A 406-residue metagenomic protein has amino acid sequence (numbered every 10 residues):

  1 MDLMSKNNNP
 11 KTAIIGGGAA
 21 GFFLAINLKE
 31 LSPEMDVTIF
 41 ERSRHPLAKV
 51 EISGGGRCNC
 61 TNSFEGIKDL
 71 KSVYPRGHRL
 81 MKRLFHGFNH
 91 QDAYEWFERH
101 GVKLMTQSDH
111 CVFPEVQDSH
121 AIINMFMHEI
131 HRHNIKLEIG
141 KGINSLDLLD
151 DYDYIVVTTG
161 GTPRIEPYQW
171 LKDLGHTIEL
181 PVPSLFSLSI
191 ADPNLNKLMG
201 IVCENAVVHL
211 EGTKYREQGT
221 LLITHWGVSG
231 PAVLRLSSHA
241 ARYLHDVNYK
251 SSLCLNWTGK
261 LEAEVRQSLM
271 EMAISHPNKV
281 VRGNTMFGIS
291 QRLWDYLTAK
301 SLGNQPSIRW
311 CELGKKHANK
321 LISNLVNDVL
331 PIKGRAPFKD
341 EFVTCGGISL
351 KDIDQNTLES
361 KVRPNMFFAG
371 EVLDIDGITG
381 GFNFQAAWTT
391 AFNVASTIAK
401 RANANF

Functional and structural regions predicted by a protein language model:
S5-A20: Beta1/beta-strand and adjacent pyrophosphate-binding region of the FAD-binding site in flavoprotein oxidoreductases
A13, K29-G55: Glycine-rich FAD pyrophosphate-binding loop
G16-A20, R42, T159: Glycine-rich Rossmann-fold phosphate-binding loop(s) that bind the pyrophosphate of adenine dinucleotide cofactors
L31, H45, G66-D69, H86 (+6 more regions): Residue-level recognition of phosphate/Mg2+-coordinating polar/acidic sites in nucleotide-handling active sites
M81-Q91, S108-H128, T158-E166, S189-P193 (+1 more regions): Short beta-strand to alpha-helix junction loop
K136-L149: A conserved short coil-to-beta-strand element within the FAD-binding core of flavoproteins
Y154-N196: Glycine-rich loop(s) and the adjacent beta-strand/alpha-helix scaffold that form part
T158-L174, D374-N403: A conserved FAD-binding loop/helix module that cradles the flavin
